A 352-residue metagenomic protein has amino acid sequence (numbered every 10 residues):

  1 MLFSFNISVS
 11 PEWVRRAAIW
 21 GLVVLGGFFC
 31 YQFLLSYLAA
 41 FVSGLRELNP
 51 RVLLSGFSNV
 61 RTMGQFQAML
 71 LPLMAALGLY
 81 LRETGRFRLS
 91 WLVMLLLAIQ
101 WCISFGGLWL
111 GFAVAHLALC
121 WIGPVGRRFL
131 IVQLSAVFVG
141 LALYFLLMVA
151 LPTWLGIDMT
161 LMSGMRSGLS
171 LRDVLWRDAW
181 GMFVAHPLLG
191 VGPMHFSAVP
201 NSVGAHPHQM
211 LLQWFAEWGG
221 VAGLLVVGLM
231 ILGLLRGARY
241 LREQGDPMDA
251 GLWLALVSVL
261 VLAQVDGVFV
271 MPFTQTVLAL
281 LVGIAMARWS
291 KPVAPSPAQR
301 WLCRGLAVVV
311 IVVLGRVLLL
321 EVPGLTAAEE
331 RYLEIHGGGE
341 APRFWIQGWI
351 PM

Functional and structural regions predicted by a protein language model:
F5-R16, L79-R86, I122-R128, L241-Q244 (+1 more regions): Membrane-interface junctions at the ends of membrane-embedded or membrane-associated helices
R15-L45, F57-V125, V226-R239, L256-A263 (+2 more regions): Alpha-helical transmembrane segments of multi-pass inner-membrane proteins
G26-Q65, A98, P152-M165, V184 (+2 more regions): Membrane-interfacial helix-loop-helix modules of multi-pass inner-membrane proteins that assemble, modify, or transport
Y31-A40, Q100, W121-S163, S167 (+2 more regions): A membrane-periplasm/extracellular boundary helix in multi-pass inner-membrane enzymes that assemble envelope glycans
N49-M63, G168-D173, H206-Q209, Q213-E217: Short aromatic-rich membrane-water interface segments that cap or initiate transmembrane helices in multi-pass membrane
L171-G204, L211, W218-L225: TM-adjacent membrane-interface loops and short helices in multi-pass inner/ER membrane proteins
L252-L260, Q264-G305: Transmembrane alpha-helices of multi-pass inner-membrane enzymes
V317-M352: Membrane-interface segments at or immediately adjacent to transmembrane helices that form the boundary between
